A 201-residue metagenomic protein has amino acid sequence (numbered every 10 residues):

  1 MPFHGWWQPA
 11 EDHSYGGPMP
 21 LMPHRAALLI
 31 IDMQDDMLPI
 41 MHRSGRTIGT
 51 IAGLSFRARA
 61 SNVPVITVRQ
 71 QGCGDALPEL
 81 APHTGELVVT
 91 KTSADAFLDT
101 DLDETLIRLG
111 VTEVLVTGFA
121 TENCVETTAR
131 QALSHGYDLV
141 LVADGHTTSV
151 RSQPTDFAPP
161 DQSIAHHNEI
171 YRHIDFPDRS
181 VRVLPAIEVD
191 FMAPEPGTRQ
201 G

Functional and structural regions predicted by a protein language model:
M1-A27, G53-S61, G72-G201: Active-site-adjacent betaalpha module
A27-M33: N-terminal nucleotide-binding beta1-loop-alpha1 segment
D35-I40: Short acidic, Gly/Ser-rich segments with clustered Asp/Glu that frequently serve as metal-coordination loops in enzyme
M41-S55: …and closely analogous acidic/polar surface helices at protein-protein or active-site interfaces in A-domain-like
N62-V68: Substrate-recognition element of Asp-dependent hydrolases with the DxDx(T/V) motif
